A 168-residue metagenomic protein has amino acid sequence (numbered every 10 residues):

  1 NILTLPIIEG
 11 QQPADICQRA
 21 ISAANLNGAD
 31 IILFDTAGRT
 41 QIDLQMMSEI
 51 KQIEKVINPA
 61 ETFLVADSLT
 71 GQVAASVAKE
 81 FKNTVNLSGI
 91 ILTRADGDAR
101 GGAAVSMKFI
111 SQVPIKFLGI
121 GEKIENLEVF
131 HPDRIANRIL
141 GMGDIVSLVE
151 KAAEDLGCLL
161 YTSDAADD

Functional and structural regions predicted by a protein language model:
N1-E9, I16-Q18: P-loop NTPase switch/communication element
I2-T4, A29-I32, I57-T62, N83-I90: Short, surface-exposed connector motifs at secondary-structure boundaries
I8-G10, A29-L44: Switch II (G3) loop of P-loop NTPases
C17-N27: Conserved alpha-helical scaffold flanking the Walker A/P-loop in AAA+ ATPase domains
L44-Q52, A104-M107: Short Gly/Thr/Asp-enriched flexible loops that form oxyanion-binding sites at enzyme active sites
S48-D67: Inter-motif core of Ras-like GTPase G domains
E61-L160: Conserved phosphate-handling catalytic cores of large alpha/beta enzymes
Y161-D168: Conserved small/polar residues in nucleotide/adenosyl-binding loops
